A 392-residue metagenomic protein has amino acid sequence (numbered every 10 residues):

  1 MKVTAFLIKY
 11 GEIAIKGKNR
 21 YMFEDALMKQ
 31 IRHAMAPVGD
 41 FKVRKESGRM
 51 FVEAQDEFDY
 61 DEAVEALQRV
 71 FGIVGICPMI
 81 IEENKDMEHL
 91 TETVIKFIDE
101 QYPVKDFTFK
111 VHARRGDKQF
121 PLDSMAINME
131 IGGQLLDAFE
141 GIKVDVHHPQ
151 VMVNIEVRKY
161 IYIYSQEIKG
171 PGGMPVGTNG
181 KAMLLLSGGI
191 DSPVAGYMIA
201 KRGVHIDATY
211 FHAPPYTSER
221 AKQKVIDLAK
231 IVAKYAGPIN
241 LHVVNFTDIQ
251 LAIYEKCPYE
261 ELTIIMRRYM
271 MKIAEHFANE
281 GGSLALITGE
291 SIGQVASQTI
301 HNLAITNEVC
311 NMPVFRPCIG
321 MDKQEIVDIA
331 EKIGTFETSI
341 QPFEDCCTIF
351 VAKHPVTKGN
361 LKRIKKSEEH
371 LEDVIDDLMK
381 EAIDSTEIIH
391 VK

Functional and structural regions predicted by a protein language model:
M1-M183, P193-N240, E308, V356-L361 (+2 more regions): RNA-binding accessory domains that recognize and position tRNA/RNA substrates
E130-L135, G172-N179, Q250-L251, K256-D328 (+2 more regions): Active-site adenylate/phosphate-handling loop in enzymes that bind or generate adenylated species
L184, A208-Y210, V243, T288 (+1 more regions): Structural beta-sheet core signal
G189: Conserved G/P- and acidic residue-centered "switch" motifs that form tight phosphate/ATP-binding loops in soluble
A229-E255, D345-C346: A conserved beta-strand->alpha-helix junction
Q294, P342-F350: Small/polar glycine-rich anion-binding or flexible loop at a beta-alpha turn
G334-P342: A short alpha-helix-loop-beta-strand transition element characteristic of N-terminal alpha/beta dinucleotide-binding
